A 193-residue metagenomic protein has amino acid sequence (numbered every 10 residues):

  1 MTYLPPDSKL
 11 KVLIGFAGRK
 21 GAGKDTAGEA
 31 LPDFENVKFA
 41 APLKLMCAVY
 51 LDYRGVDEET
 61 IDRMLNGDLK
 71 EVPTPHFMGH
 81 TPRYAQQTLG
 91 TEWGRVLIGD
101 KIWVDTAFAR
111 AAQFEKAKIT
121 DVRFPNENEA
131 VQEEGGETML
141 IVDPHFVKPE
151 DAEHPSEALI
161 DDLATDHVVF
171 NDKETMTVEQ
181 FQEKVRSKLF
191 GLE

Functional and structural regions predicted by a protein language model:
M1-L13: Extreme N-terminal, non-catalytic leader segments that precede Walker-type/kinase nucleotide-binding cores
F16, I119: Hydrophobic anchor at the beta1->P-loop junction of P-loop NTPases
A17-K20, T106-A107, N126-E193: Small-molecule kinase domains that catalyze NTP-dependent phosphoryl transfer to phosphate-bearing small molecules
D25: Walker A/P-loop
D33-V37, G55-V56: Post-Walker A helix-loop "phosphate-sensing" segment adjacent to the P-loop in P-loop NTPases
A41-E115: ATP-dependent small-molecule kinase phosphotransfer cores that center on conserved nucleotide phosphate-binding segments
D121-F124: Short, well-ordered beta-to-alpha junction loops that form the rim of enzyme active sites and present histidine/acidic
